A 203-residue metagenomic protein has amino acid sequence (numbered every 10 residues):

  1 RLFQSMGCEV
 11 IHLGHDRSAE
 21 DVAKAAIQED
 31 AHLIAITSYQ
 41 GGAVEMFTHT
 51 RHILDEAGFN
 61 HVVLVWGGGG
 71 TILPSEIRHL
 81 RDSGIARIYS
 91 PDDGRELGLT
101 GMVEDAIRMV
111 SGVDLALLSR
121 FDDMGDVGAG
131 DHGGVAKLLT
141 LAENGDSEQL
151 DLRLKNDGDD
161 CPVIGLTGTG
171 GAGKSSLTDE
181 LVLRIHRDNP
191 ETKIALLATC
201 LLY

Functional and structural regions predicted by a protein language model:
L2-G101: Cofactor-cradling patches in redox/metallo enzymes
E9, V163, E191-A195: Residues that mark the start of a beta-strand
D55, E143, K155, V182-H186: Signal for well-folded cores of large energy- and translation-related assemblies
L99-P162: Extreme N-terminal, non-catalytic leader segments that precede Walker-type/kinase nucleotide-binding cores
I164-L181: Glycine-rich phosphate-binding P-loop
L166-G168, L196-T199: Flexible glycine-/small-residue-rich
S176-P190, A198-T199: A conserved segment at the C-terminal end of the G1
Y203: Conserved small/polar residues in nucleotide/adenosyl-binding loops
